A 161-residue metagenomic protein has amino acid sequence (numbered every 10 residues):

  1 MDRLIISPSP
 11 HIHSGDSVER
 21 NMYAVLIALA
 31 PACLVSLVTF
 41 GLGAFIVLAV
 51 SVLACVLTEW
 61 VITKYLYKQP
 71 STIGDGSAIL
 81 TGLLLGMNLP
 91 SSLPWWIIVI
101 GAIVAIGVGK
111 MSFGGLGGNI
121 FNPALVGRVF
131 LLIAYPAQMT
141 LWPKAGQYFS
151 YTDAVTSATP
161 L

Functional and structural regions predicted by a protein language model:
M1-V56, W60: N-terminal signal-anchor module of multipass membrane proteins
S9, L57-Q69, I106-G117: C-terminal ends of transmembrane helices
I12-M22, T63-G74, S91-L93: Short, amphipathic, aromatic/basic-enriched membrane-interface segments that mark the entry/exit of transmembrane
A28-V35, E59, A78-G86, A102-I106: Hydrophobic, membrane-inserted alpha-helices
V38-F45, L89-I98: Transmembrane helix interruption/hinge and helix-loop junction motifs
V47-A54, I97-A105: Hydrophobic core segments of alpha-helical transmembrane domains in multi-pass membrane proteins
P70-L80, I97-I103, G118-V129: Cytoplasmic-side transmembrane-helix entry/capping segments in multi-pass membrane proteins
G117-L161: Long hydrophobic alpha-helical segments that form multi-pass transmembrane helix bundles in integral membrane proteins
